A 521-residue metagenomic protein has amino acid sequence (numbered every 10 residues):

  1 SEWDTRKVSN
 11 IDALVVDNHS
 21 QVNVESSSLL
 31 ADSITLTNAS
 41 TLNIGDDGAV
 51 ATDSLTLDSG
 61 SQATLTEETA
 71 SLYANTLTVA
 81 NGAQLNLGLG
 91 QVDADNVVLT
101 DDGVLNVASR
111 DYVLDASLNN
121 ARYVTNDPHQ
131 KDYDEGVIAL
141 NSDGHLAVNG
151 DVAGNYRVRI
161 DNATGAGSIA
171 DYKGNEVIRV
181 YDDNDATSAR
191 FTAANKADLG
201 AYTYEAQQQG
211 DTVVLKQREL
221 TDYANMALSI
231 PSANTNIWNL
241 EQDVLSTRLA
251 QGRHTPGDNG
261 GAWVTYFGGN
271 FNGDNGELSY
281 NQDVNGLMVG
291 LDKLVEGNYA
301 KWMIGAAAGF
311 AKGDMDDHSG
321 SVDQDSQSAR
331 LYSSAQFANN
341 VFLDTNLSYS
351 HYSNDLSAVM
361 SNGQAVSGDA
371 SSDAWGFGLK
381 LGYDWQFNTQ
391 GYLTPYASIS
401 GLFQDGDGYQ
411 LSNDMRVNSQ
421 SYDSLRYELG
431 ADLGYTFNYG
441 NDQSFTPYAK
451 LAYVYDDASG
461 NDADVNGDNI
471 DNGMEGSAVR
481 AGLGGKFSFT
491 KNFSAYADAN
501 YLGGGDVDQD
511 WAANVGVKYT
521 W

Functional and structural regions predicted by a protein language model:
E2-D182: Extracellular beta-strand/loop-rich repeat segments of large surface/secreted proteins
N18, S26, R110, L114 (+4 more regions): Outer-membrane translocation/initiation segment of Type V secreted surface proteins
V177-I178, A262-W263, I304-G309, P395-I399 (+1 more regions): Extended hydrophobic secondary-structure segments that form protein cores and membrane-embedded regions
E219-T389, L393, N500, G505 (+1 more regions): Outer membrane beta-barrel translocator domains of Type V secretion systems
I230-S232, G276-Q282, H318-D325, S353-S371 (+2 more regions): Solvent-exposed, glycine/polar-rich loop segments of beta-barrel outer-membrane systems
L287-K293, L331-A335, L347-Y349, F377-Y383 (+5 more regions): Residues on the lipid-exposed face of transmembrane beta-strands in outer-membrane beta-barrel proteins
F387, R416-W521: Outer membrane beta-barrel transmembrane domains
N388-T394, Q404-G408, Y439-F445: Short, structured loop/turn "capping" segments at alpha-beta junctions
